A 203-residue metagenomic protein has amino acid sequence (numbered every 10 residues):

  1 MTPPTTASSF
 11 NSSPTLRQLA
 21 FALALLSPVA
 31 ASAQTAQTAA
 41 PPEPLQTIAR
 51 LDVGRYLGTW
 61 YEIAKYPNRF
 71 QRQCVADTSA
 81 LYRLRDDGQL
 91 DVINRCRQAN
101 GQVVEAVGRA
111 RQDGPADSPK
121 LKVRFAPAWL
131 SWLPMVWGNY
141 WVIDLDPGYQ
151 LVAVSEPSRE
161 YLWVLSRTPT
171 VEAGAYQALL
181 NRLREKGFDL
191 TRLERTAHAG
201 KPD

Functional and structural regions predicted by a protein language model:
M1-T2, S12, L26, W132: Selective for proline/serine-rich intrinsically disordered segments in cytosolic/nuclear regulatory regions
T2-P3, L19, A31-D203: A beta-rich soluble binding module of mature secreted/lumenal proteins
P3-A20: Bacterial N-terminal signal peptides that target proteins for export
Q18-P28: Bacterial N-terminal signal peptides
